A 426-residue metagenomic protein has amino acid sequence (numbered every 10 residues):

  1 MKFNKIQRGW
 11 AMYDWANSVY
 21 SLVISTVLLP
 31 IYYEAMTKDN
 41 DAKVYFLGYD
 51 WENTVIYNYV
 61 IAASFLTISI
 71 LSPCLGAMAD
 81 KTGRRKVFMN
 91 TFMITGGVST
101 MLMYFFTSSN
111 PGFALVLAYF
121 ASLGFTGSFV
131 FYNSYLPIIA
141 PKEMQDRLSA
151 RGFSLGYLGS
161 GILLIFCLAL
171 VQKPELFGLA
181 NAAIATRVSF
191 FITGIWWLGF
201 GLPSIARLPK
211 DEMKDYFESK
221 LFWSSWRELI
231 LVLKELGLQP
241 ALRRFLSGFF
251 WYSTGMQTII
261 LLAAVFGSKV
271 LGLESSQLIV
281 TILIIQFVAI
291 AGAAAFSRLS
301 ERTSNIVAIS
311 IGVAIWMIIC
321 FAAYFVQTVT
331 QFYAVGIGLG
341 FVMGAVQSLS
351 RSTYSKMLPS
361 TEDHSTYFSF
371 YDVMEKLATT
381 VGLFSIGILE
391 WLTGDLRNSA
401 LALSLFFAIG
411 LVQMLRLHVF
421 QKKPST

Functional and structural regions predicted by a protein language model:
M1-R8, P209-S247: Juxtamembrane intracellular "pre-TM" segments in multi-pass secondary transporters
I24-N53, L261-L278: Short amphipathic helix-loop junctions that connect adjacent transmembrane helices in Major Facilitator Superfamily/SLC
G48-N53, V171-I195, I388-F407: A membrane-interface helix-boundary motif in multi-pass transporters
I70-R84, A291-N305, E390: Helix-to-loop junctions at the C-terminal end of transmembrane segments in multipass secondary transporters
V87-L102, V307-A322: Structural signature of the two symmetry-related core transmembrane helices
Y104-L117, Y324-G336: Helix-loop junctions at membrane interfaces in 12-TM secondary transporters
S149-V171, D372-G382: Glycine-rich segments within core transmembrane alpha-helices of 12-TM secondary carriers
W196-R207, L401-T426: Multi-pass alpha-helical transporter architecture, strongest for 12-TM Major Facilitator/SLC carriers used
